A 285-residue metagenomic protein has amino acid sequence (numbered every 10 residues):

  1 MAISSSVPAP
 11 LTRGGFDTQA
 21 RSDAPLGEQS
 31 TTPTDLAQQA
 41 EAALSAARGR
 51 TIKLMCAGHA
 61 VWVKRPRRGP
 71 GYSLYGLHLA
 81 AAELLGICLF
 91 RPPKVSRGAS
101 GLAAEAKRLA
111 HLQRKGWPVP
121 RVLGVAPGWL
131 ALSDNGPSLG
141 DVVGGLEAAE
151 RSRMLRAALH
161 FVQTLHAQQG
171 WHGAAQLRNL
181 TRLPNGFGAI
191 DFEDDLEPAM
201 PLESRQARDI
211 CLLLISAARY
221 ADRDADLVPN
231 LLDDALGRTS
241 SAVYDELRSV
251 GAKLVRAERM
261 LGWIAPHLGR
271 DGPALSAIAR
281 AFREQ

Functional and structural regions predicted by a protein language model:
A2-G49: Juxta-kinase regulatory segment immediately upstream of eukaryotic protein kinase catalytic domains
R50-S100: ATP-binding glycine-rich loop module of kinase domains
K53, D134, T181-R182: Conserved hydrophobic "DFG−1" position in protein kinase catalytic cores
P66, N135, E193: Anionic group-transfer/hydrolysis microenvironments
G98-G101, W117-L155: Conserved structural core of kinase catalytic domains
A103-W117, V143-R178, F187, I210: Conserved kinase catalytic-core helix
P137, L183, F187-G188, D194-P198: Activation segment
F192-Q285: C-lobe/activation-segment region of protein kinase-like
